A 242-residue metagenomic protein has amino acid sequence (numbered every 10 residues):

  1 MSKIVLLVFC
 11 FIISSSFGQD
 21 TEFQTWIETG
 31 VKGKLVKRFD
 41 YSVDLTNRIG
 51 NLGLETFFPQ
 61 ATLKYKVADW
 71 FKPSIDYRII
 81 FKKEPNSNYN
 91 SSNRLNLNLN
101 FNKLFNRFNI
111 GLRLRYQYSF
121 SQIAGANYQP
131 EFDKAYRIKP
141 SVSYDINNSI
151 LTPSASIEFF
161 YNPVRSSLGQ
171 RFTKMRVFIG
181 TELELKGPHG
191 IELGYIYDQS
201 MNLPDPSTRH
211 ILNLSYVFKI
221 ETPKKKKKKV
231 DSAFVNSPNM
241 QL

Functional and structural regions predicted by a protein language model:
M1-T25, Q241-L242: Bacterial Sec-dependent N-terminal signal peptides
Q19-D76, I80-E84: Start-of-domain marker
F23-T25, E55-F57, S91-L95, P130-Y136 (+2 more regions): Residues that define the transmembrane beta-barrel architecture of outer-membrane proteins
T29-G33, A61-Y65, I75, L97-K103 (+4 more regions): Residues on the lipid-exposed face of transmembrane beta-strands in outer-membrane beta-barrel proteins
K37-V43, W70-I75, N106-I110, N148-T152 (+2 more regions): Repeated loop/turn-to-beta-strand initiation elements of outer-membrane beta-barrel proteins
L45-N51, Y77-K83, K103-F105, Y116-F120 (+3 more regions): Transmembrane beta-strands of outer-membrane beta-barrel pores
L99-L104, T208-L242: Outer-membrane beta-barrel "beta-signal"
R113-Q199, M240-L242: Outer-membrane beta-barrel transmembrane domain signature
